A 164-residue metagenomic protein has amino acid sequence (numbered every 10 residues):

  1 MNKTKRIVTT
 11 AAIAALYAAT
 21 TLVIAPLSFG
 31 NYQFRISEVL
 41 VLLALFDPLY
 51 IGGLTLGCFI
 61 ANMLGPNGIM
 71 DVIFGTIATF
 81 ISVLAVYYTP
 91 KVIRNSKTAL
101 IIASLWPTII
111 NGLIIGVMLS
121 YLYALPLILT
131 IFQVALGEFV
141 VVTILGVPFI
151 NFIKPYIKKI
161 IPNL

Functional and structural regions predicted by a protein language model:
M1-L45, L49: Hydrophobic transmembrane alpha-helices
Y17, L54-N62: Small-polar-interrupted transmembrane alpha-helices in polytopic inner-membrane proteins
P26-N31, V39, I60-F74, A78-L164: Membrane-embedded alpha-helical hairpins and interfacial helices in multi-pass inner-membrane proteins
A44-L54, R94-A99: Membrane-helix interface "capping/anchor" motifs
